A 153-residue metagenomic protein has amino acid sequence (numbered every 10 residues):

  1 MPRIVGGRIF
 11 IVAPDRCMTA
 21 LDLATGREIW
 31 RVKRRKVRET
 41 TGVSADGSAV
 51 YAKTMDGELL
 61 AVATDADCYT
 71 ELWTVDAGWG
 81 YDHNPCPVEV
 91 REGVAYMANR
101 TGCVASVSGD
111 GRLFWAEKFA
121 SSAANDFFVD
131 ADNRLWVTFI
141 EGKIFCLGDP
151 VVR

Functional and structural regions predicted by a protein language model:
M1-M18, V32-L60, W79-C103, S121-D149: Repeat-blade elements of multi-bladed beta-propeller folds
D22, A63-D65, V107-S108, G148-D149: Structural recognition of the beta-propeller blade-terminating site
R27-R34, D67-G80, R112-F119, V151-R153: Aromatic (tryptophan-biased) beta-strands that constitute blades/sheets of beta-rich domains
Y96, A105-S108, F114: C-terminal structured "cap/appendage" subdomains that terminate the fold
